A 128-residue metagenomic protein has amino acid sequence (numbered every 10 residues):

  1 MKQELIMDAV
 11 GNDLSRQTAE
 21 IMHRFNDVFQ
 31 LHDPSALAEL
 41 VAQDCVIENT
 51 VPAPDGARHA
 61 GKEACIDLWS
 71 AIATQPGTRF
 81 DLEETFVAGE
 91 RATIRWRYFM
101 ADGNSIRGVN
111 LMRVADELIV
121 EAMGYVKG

Functional and structural regions predicted by a protein language model:
M1-Q43: Short, low-complexity N-terminal intrinsically disordered segments enriched in polar/charged residues
K2-L14, P52, I66-G128: A beta-strand edge to alpha-helix "cap/lid" segment located at domain peripheries
L14-A19, D27, R58-A60, F86-V87 (+1 more regions): Alpha-helical interaction segments
S35, I47, T78-R79: A general structural signal for well-ordered secondary-structure junctions
V46-R58: A short gly/proline-enriched turn/hairpin at secondary-structure junctions
K62-A64: Contiguous, function-dense segments enriched for cysteine-driven chemistry and partner/ligand-binding capacity
